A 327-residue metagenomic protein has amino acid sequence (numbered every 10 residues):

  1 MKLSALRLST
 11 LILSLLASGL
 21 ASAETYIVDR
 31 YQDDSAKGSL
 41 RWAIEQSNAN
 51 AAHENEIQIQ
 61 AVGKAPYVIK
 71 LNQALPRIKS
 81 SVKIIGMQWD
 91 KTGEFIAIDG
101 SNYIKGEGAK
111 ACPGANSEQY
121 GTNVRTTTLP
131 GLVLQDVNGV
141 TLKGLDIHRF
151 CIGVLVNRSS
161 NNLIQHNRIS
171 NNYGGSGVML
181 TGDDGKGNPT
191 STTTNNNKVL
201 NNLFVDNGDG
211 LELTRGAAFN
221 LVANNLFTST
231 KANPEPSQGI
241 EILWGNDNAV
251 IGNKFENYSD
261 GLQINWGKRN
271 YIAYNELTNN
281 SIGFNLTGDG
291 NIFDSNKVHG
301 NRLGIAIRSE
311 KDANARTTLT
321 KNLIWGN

Functional and structural regions predicted by a protein language model:
M1-T10: Bacterial N-terminal signal peptides that target proteins for export
T10-L11, A21: Cleavable N-terminal signal peptides
S22, A51-H53, A65, I78 (+11 more regions): Short loop/turn segments at connectors of secondary-structure elements within structured domains
A23-G153, R158-S160, W325-G326: N-terminal, post-signal-peptide segments of secreted/periplasmic proteins
E107-V133, R149-V156, N171-T194, V205-A217 (+5 more regions): Extracellular beta-strand/beta-solenoid scaffold signature
